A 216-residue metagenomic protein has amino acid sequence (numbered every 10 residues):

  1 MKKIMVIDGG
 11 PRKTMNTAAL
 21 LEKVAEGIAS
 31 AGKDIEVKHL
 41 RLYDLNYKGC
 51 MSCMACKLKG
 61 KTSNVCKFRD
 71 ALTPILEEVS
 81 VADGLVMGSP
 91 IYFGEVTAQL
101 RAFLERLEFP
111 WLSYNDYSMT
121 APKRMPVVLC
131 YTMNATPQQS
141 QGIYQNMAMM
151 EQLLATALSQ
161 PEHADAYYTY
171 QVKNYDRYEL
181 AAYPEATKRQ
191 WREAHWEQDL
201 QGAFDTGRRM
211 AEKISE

Functional and structural regions predicted by a protein language model:
M1-D116, L180-E216: N-terminal beta1-alpha1-beta2 submodule of the flavodoxin-like/Rossmannoid cofactor-binding fold
G9, L42, C130-T132, A166: Cofactor-binding loop segments of dinucleotide-utilizing enzymes, especially the Rossmann-like FAD- and NAD(P)+-binding
G49-C53, Q141-G142, K173-Y178: Short aromatic-enriched loop/helix-cap "lid" or pocket-rim segments at secondary-structure transitions that line
Y92-G94, A135-T136, Y170: Short, catalytically relevant binding-site loops at active-site mouths
A98-Q99, W111-A164: Short, glycine-/small-residue-rich phosphate/pyrophosphate-handling segment
P161-K173: Beta-strand-loop-alpha "switch" segments that mediate conformational coupling across diverse proteins
